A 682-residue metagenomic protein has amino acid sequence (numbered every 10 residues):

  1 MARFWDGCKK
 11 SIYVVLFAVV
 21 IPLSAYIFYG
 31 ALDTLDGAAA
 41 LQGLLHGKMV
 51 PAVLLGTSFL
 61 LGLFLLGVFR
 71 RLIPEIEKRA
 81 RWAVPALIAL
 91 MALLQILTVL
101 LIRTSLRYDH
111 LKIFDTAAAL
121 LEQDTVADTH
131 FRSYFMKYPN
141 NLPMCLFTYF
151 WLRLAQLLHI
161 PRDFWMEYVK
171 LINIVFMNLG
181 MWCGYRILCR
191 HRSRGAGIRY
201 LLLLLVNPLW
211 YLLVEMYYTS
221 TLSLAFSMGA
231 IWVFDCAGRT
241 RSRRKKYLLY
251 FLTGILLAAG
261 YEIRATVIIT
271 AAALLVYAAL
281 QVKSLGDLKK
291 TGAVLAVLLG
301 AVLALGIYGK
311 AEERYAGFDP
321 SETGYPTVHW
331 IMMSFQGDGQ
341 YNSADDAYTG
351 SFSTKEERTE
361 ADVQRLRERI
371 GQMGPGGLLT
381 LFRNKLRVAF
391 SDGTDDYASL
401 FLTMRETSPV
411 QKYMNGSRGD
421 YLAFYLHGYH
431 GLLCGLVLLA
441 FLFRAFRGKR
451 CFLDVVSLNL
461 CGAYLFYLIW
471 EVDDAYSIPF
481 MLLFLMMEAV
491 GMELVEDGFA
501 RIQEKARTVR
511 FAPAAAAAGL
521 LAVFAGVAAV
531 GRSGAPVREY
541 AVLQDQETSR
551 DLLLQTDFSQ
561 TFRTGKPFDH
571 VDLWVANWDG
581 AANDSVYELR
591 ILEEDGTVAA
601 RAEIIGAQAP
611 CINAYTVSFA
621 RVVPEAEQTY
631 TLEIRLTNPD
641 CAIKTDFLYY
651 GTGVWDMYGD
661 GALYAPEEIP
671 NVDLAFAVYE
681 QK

Functional and structural regions predicted by a protein language model:
M1-L97, D287-L299, A512-A515: Start-transfer (signal-anchor) and selected internal transmembrane alpha helices of multi-pass inner/ER membrane
G43-G56, Y168, N384-L460: Membrane-interface anchor segments at the N-terminal boundary of transmembrane helices in multi-pass membrane enzymes
G67, Y168-H191, G229, L436-L442: Transmembrane-helix motifs of polytopic, lipid-linked glycan transferases
T116-A118, S133-P161: Short hydrophobic/aromatic helix or loop-helix immediately within or flanking a transmembrane segment in polytopic
Q123-D128, E312-R405: Membrane-proximal stem/loop segments at transmembrane-domain junctions that anchor or position
Y138, L142, L157-W182, A423-G428: Loop-to-helix entry region of an early transmembrane alpha helix in multi-pass inner-membrane enzymes
V169-F176, R199-F234, I263-T270, Y476-M481: Multi-pass, polyprenyl lipid-linked donor-dependent membrane glycosyltransferases
L179, G184-V206, R244, K449-L458: Transmembrane-helix signature of polytopic, membrane-embedded enzymes that assemble or transfer cell-envelope glycans
